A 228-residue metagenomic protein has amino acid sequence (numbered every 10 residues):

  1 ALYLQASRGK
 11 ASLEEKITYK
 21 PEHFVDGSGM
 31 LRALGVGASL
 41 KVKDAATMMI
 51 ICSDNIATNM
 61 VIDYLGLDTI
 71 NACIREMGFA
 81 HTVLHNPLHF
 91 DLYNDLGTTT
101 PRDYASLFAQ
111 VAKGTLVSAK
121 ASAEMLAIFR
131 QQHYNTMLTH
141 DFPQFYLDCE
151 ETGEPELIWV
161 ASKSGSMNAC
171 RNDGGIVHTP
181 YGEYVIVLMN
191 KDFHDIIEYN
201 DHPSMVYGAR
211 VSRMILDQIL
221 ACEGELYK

Functional and structural regions predicted by a protein language model:
A1-I17, I186: Active-site SXXK
E14-M30, L65, I128: Acidic helix-start/capping segments at beta-turn-to-alpha-helix junctions
E22-N59, G97-T100: Conserved catalytic neighborhood of penicillin-recognizing serine enzymes
K41-A45, C52-A57, H85-L92, E156-W159 (+2 more regions): Flexible glycine/proline-enriched surface loops and loop-helix/loop-strand junctions
M48, H81-H85, V185-L188: Structural recognition of the beta-strand scaffold that forms the well-ordered cores of secreted hydrolase catalytic
N59-L116: Mid-domain, small-residue-enriched loop/turn segments at the edges of structured enzyme/sensor domains
Y64, Q110-Y146, G153-I158, S164-K228: Structured C-terminal helix/loop/strand segments within mature extracytoplasmic catalytic/sensor domains
